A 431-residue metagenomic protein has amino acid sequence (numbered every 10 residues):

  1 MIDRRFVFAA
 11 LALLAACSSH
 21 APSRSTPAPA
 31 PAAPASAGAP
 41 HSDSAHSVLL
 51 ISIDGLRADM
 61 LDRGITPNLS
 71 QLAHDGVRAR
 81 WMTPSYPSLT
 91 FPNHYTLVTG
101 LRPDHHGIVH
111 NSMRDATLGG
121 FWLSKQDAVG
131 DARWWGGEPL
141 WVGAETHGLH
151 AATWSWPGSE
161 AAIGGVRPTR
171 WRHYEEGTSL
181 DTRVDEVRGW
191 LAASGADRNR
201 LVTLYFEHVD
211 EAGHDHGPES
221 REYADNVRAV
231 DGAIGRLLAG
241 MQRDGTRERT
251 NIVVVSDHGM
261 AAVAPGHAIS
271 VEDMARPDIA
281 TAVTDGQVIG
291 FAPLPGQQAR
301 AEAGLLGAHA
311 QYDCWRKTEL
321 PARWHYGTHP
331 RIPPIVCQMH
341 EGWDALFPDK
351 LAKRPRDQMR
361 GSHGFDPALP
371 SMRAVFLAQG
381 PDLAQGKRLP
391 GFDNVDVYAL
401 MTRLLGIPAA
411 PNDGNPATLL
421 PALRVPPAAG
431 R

Functional and structural regions predicted by a protein language model:
M1-V7: Bacterial N-terminal signal peptides that target proteins for export
L14-A16: C-terminal motif of bacterial Sec signal peptides marking the signal peptidase cleavage site
S18-H20: Bacterial signal peptide processing site
S23-A45, A58-T146, A162: Active-site nucleophile/metal-coordination loop of metallo-enzymes that catalyze phosphate/sulfate and related
D43, L180-A192, V209-T250, M401: A long, amphipathic alpha-helix that forms part of the scaffold/cap immediately adjacent to metal-dependent active
L50, N68, A229-V271: Metal-dependent active-site segment of extracytoplasmic phospho-/sulfohydrolases and closely related
L101-G217, A310: His/Asp/Glu-rich, glycine-adjacent segments that coordinate divalent cations and/or stabilize oxyanion chemistry on
V283-R403: Active-site neighborhoods of enzymes that stabilize oxyanions during catalysis
